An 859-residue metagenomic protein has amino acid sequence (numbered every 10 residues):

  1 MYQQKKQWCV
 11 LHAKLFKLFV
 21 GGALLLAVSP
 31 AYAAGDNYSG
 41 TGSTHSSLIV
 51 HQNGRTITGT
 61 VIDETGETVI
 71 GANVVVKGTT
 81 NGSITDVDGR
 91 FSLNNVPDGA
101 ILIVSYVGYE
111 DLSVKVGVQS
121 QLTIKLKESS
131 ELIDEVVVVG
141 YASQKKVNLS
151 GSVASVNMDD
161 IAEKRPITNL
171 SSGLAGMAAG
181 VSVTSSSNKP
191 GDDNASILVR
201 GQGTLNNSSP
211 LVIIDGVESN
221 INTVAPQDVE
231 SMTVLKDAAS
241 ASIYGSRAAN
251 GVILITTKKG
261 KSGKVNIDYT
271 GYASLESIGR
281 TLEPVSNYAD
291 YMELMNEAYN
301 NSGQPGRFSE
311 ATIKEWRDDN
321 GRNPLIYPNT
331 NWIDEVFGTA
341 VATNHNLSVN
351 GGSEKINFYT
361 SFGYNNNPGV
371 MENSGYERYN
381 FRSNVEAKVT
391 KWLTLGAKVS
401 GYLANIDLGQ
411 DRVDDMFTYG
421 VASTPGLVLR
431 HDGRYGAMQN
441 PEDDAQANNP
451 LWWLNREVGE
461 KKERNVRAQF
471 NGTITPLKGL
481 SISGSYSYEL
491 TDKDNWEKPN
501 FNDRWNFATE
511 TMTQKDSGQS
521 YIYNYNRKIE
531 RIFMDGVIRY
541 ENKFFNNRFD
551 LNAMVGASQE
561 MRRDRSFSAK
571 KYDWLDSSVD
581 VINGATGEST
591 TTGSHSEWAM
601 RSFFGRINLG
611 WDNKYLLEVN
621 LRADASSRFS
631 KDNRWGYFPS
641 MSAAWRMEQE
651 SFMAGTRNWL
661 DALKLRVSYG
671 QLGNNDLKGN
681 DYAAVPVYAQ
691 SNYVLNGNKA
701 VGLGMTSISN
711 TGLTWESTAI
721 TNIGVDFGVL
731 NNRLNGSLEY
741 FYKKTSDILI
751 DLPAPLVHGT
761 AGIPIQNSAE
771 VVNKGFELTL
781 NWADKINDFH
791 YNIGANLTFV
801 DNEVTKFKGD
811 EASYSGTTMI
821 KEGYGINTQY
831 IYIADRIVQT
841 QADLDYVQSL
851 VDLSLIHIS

Functional and structural regions predicted by a protein language model:
M1-R382, A387-V389, T394-G396, Y402 (+4 more regions): Short, small/polar-rich motifs associated with maturation and membrane association, primarily at protein termini
G66, G216, D432-G436, A842 (+1 more regions): Detector for glycine-centered tight turns/loop "hinges" at secondary-structure junctions
K146-V147, I243-G245, G263-K264, S277-R280 (+5 more regions): Switch/connector loops and helix/strand junctions flanking conserved nucleotide-binding motifs in nucleotide-processing
D160-K164, S209, A340-T343, R378 (+4 more regions): Extracellular/periplasmic, surface-exposed regions of secreted and cell-surface proteins
N169, N287, Q839-Q841, Y846-S849: Alpha-helix N-cap recognition
S302, G306-N329, A342-N344, V413-L451: Acidic, glycine-rich flexible loop segments
A437-E442, R504-K515: A subset of solvent-exposed loop/turn segments in beta-rich extracellular surface proteins, enriched in glycine
I856-I858: Conserved small/polar residues in nucleotide/adenosyl-binding loops
